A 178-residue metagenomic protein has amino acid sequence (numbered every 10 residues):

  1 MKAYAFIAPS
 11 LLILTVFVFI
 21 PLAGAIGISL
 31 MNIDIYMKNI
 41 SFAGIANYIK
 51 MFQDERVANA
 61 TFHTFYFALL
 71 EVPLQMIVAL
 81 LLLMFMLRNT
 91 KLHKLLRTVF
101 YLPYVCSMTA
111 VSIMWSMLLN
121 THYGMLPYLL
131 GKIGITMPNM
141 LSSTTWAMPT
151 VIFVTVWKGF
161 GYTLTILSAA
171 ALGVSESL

Functional and structural regions predicted by a protein language model:
K2-L178: A structural signal for multi-pass alpha-helical bundles of membrane permease subunits that mediate small-molecule
